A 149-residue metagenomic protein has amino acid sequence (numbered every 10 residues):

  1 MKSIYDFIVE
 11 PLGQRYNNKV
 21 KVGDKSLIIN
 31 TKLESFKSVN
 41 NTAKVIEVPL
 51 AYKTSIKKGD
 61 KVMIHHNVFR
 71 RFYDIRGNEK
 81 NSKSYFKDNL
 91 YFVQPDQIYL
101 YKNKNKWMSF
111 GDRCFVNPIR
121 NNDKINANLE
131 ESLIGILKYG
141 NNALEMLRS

Functional and structural regions predicted by a protein language model:
M1-S149: Acidic-enriched and Gly/Ser
